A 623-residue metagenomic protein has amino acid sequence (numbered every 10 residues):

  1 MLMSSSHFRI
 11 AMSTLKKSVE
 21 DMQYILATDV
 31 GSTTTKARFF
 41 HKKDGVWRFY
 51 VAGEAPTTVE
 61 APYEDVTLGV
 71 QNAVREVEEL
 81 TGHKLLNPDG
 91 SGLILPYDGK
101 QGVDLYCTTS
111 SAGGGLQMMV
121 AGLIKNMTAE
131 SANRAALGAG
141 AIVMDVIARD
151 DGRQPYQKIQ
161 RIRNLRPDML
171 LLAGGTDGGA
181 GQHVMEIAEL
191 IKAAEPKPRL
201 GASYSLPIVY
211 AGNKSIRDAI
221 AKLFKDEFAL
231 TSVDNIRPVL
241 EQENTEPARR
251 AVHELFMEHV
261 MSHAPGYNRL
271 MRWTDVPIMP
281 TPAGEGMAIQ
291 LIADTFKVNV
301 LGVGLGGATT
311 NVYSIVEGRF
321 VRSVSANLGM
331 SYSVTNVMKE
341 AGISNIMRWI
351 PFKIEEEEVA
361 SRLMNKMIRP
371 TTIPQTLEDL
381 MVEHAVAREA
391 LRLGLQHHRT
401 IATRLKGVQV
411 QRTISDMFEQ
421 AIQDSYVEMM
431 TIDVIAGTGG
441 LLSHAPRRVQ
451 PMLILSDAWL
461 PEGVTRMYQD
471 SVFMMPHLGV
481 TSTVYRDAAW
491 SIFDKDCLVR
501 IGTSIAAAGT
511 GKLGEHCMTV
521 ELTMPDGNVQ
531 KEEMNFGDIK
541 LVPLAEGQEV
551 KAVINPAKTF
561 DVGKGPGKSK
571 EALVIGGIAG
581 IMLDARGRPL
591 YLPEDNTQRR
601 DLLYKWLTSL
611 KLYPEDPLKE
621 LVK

Functional and structural regions predicted by a protein language model:
L2-A27, H41-R48, E54-N299, D379-R388 (+8 more regions): Nucleotide/phosphate-binding catalytic cleft detector across ATP-hydrolyzing and phosphate-transferring enzymes
D29-H41: N-terminal-proximal low-complexity accessory segments that begin disordered and transition into the first
G31-T33, A112-G115, G306: Short flexible coil/turn linkers enriched for glycine and charged/polar residues that connect secondary-structure
S32-T35, T310, L441, A445: Conserved protein kinase catalytic core
F39-T58, M287-S361, P446-Q469: Glycine-rich phosphate-binding loop of actin/hexokinase-like ATP-binding domains
G304-G307, S314-V316, Y332, L395 (+3 more regions): Active-site proximal loops enriched in glycine and acidic residues that flank catalytic Cys/His/Asp and coordinate
G318, M330, V334, F352 (+2 more regions): Short, well-ordered loop/turn and helix-capping segments at boundaries between secondary-structure elements and domains
F352-V382: A mobile "lid/hinge" subdomain adjacent to the ATP/sugar-phosphate binding pocket shared across diverse ATP-dependent
